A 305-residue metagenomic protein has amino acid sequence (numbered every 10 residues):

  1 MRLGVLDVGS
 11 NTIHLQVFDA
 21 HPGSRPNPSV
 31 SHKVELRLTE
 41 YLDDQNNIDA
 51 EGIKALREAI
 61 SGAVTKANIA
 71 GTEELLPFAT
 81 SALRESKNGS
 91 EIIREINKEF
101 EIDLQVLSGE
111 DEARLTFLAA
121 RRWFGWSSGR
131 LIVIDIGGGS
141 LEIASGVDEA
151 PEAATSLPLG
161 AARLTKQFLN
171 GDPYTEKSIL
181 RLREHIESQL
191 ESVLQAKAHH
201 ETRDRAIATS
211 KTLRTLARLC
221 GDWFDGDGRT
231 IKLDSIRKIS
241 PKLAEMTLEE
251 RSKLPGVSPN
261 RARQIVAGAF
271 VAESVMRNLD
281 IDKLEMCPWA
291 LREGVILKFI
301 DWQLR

Functional and structural regions predicted by a protein language model:
M1-N27: N-terminal basic/disordered segments at the start of proteins
L3, V17, L36, Y41-T72 (+2 more regions): Helical "lid/coupling" subdomains associated with nucleotide-phosphate turnover
S10, G138, K211-R214: Short, glycine/acidic-enriched loop or turn micro-motifs at the edges of active sites
S24-R37: N-terminal glycine-rich anion-binding loops that anchor highly charged ligand groups
P77: Dinucleotide-binding Rossmann-like beta1-alpha1 core, especially the glycine-rich loop that anchors the ADP
G139-S145: Acidic, divalent-metal-coordinating active-site segment for phosphoryl/phosphodiester hydrolysis, typified by short
